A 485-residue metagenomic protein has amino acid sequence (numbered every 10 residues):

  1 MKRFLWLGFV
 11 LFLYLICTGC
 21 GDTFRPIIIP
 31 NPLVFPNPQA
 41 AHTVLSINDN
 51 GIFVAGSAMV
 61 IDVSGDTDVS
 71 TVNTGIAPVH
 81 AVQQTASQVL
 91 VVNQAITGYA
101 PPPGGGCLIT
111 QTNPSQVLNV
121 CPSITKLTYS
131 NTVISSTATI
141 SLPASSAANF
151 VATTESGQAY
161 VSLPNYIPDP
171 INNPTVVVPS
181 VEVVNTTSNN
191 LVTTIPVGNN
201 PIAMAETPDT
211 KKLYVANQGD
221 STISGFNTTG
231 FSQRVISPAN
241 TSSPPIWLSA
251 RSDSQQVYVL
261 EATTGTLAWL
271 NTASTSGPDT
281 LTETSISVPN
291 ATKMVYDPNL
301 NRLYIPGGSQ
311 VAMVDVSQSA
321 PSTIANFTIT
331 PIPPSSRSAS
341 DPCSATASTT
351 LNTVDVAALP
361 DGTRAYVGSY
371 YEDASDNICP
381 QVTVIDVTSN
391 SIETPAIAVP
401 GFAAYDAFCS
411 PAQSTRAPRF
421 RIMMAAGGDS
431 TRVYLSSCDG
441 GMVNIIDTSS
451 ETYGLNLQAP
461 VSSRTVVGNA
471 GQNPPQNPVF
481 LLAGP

Functional and structural regions predicted by a protein language model:
M1-L7: Bacterial N-terminal signal peptides that target proteins for export
L15-G19: C-terminal motif of bacterial Sec signal peptides marking the signal peptidase cleavage site
C20-P485: Predominantly soluble domains enriched in secretory-pathway, periplasmic, or organellar proteins
